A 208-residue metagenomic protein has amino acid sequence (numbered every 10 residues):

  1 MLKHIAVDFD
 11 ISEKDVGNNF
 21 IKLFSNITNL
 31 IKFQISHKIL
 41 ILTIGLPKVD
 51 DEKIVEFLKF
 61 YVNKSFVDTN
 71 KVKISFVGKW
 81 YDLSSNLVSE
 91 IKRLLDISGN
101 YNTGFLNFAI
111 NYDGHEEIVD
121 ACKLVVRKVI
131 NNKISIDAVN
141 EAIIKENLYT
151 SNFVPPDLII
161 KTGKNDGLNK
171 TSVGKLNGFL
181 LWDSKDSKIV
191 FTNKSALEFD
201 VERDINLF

Functional and structural regions predicted by a protein language model:
M1-F208: Flexible, compositionally biased loop and terminal segments
